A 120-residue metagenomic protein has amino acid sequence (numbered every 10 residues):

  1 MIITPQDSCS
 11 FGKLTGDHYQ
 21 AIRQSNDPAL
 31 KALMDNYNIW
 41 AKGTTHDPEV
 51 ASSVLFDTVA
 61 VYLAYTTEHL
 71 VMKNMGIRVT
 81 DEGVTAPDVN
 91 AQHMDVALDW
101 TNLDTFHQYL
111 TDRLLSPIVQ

Functional and structural regions predicted by a protein language model:
M1-Q120: N-terminal acidic, glycine/proline-rich low-complexity segments
